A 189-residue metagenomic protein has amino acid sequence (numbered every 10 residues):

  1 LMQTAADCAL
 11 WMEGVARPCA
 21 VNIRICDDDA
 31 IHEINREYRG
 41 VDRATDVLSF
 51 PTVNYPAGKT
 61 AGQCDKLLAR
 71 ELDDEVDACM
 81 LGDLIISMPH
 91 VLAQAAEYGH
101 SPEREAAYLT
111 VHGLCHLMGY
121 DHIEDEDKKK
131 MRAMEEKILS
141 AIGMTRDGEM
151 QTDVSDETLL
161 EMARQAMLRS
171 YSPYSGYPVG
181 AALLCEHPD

Functional and structural regions predicted by a protein language model:
L1-E105, L117-M150: Active-site rim/adjacent substrate-binding subdomains
D27, V111, C185-E186: A cytosolic small-molecule/anion-sensing beta-strand core signal
L109, G113-L117: Catalytic glutamate of the conserved HExxH
C115, D121, P178, A182: Gly/Ser/Thr-rich beta-alpha loop segments that engage phosphate groups in nucleotides
Q151-D189: Zinc-dependent deaminase catalytic domain
